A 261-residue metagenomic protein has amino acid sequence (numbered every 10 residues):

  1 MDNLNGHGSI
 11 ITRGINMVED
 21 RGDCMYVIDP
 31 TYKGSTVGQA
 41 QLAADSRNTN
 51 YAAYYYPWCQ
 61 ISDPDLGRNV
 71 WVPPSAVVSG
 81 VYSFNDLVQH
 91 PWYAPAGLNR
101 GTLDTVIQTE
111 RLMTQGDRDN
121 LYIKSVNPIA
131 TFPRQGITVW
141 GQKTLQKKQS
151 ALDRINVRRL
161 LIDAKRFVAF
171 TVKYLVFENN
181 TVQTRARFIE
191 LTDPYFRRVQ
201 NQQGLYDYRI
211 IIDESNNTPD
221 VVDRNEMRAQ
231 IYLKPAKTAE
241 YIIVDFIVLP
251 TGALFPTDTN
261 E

Functional and structural regions predicted by a protein language model:
M1-E261: Structured, hydrophobic secondary-structure cores that serve as assembly/anchoring elements
